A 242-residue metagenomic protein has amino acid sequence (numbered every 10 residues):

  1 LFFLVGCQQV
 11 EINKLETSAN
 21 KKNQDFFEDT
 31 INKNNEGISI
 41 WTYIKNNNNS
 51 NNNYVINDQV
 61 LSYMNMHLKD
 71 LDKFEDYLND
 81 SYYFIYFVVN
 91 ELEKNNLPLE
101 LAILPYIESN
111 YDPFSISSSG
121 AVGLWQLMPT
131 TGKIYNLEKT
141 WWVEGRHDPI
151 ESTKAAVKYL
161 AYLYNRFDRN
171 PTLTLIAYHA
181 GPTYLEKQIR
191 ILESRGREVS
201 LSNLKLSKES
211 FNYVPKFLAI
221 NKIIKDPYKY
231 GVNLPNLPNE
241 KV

Functional and structural regions predicted by a protein language model:
L1-V5: Bacterial N-terminal signal peptides
G6-N96, L101: An acidic, Gly/Ser/Thr/Pro-rich helix-cap/linker signature
L97-F114, T174-H179, L218: Short, functionally critical alpha-helical segments immediately adjacent to catalytic or ligand/cofactor-binding
I107-Y111, L124-L137, A180-Y184, I223-D226: Glycine-rich, acidic and aromatic/proline-enriched surface loops and short helix-turn segments that act as binding
N110-S118, I134, L163-R166, P182-R195: Secretory-pathway/luminal and periplasmic proteins that interact with or process carbohydrate-rich
S119-W141, T153-A156, L160: Substrate-binding/active-site groove segments that recognize and process beta-1,4-linked N-acetyl-hexosamine
K208-Y230: Catalytic cores of secreted or luminal carbohydrate-active enzymes
K229-V242: Low-complexity, Gly/Ser/Thr/Pro-rich intrinsically disordered linker/tail segments
